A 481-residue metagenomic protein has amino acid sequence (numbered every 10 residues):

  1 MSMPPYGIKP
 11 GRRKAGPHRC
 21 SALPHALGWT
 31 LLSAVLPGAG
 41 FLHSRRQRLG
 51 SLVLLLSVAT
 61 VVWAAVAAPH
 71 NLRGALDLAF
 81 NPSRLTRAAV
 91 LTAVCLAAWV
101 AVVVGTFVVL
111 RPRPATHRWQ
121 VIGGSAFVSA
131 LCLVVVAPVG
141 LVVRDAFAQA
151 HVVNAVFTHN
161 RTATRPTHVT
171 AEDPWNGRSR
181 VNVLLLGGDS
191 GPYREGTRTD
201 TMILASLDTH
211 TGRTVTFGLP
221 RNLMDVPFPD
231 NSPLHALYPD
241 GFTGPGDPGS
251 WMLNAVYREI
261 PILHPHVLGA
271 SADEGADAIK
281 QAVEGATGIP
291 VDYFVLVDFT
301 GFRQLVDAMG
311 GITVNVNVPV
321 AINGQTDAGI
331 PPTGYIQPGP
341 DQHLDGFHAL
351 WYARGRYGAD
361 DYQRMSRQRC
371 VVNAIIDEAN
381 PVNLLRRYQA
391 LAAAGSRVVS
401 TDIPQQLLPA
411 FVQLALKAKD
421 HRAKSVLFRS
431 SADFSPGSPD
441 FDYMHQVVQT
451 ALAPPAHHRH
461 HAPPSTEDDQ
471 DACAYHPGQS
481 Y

Functional and structural regions predicted by a protein language model:
M1-A22: Actinobacteria-biased recognition of intrinsically disordered, low-complexity terminal regions
S21-S57: Hydrophobic, aromatic-rich membrane-embedded alpha-helical segments
L23, G50, P82-T92, V121 (+1 more regions): Membrane-water interface of alpha-helical transmembrane segments
W29, S33, A93-W99, F299: Hydrophobic alpha-helical transmembrane segments
G40-R48, W99-I122: Cytoplasmic membrane-interface segments at the C-terminal ends of transmembrane helices
V58-L110: Membrane-embedded alpha-helical segments of integral membrane proteins
T116-A148: Internal/C-terminal transmembrane anchor helices
V143-Y481: Non-catalytic, solvent-exposed segments at the cell envelope interface
